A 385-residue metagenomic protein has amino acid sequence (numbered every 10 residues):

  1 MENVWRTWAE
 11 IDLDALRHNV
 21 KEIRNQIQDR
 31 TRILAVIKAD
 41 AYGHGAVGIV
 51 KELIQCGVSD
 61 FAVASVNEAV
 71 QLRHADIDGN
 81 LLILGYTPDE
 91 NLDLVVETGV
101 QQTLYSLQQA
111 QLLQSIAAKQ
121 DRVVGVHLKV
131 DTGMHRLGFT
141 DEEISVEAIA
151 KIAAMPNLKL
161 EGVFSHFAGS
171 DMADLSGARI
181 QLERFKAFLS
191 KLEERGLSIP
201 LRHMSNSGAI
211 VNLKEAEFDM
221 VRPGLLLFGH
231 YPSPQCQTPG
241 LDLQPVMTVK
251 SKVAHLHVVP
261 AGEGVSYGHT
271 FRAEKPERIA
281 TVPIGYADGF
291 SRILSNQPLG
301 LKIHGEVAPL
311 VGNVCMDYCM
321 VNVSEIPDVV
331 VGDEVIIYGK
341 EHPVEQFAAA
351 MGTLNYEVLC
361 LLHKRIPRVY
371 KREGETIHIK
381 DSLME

Functional and structural regions predicted by a protein language model:
E2-N3, T7-E10, A15-H18, N25 (+1 more regions): Active-site-proximal beta-alpha core segment in soluble small-molecule metabolic enzymes
E2-R17, E68, T87-D89, Y105-L112 (+1 more regions): Active-site anion/phosphate-binding pocket segments in diverse small-molecule metabolic enzymes
I23, D29, D141, K340-F347: General structural signal for secondary-structure boundaries
